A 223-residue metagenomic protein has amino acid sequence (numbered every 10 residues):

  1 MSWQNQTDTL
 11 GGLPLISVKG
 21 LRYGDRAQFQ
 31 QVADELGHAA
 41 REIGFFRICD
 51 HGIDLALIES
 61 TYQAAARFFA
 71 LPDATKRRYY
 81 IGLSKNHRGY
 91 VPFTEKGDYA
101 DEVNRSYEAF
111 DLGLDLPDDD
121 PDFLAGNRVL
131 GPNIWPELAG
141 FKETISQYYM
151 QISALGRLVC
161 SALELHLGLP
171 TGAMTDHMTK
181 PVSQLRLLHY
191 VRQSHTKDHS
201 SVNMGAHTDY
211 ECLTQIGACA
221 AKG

Functional and structural regions predicted by a protein language model:
M1-G223: Peripheral, non-catalytic segments flanking oxidoreductase cores
